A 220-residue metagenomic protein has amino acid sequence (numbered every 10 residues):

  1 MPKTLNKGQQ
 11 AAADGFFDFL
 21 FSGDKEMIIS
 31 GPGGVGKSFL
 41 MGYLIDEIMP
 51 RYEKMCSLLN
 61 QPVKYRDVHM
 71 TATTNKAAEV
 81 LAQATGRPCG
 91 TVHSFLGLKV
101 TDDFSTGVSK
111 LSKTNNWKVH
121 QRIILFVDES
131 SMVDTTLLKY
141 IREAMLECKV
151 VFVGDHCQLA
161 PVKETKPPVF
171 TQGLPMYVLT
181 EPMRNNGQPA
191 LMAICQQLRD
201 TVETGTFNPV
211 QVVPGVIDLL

Functional and structural regions predicted by a protein language model:
P2-F21: N-terminal pre-P-loop "Q-motif" helix
G15-L20, D24-K25, M49, E53-C56 (+1 more regions): Conserved helicase motor core of P-loop NTPases
I29: Hydrophobic anchor at the beta1->P-loop junction of P-loop NTPases
G33: The conserved Walker
K37: Conserved lysine of the Walker
L40, L44: Hydrophobic positions on the alpha1 helix immediately C-terminal to the Walker A/P-loop
V68-Q121: Inter-Walker segment of RecA-like/P-loop motor cores
D128-E129, G154-H156: Walker B catalytic acidic pair
